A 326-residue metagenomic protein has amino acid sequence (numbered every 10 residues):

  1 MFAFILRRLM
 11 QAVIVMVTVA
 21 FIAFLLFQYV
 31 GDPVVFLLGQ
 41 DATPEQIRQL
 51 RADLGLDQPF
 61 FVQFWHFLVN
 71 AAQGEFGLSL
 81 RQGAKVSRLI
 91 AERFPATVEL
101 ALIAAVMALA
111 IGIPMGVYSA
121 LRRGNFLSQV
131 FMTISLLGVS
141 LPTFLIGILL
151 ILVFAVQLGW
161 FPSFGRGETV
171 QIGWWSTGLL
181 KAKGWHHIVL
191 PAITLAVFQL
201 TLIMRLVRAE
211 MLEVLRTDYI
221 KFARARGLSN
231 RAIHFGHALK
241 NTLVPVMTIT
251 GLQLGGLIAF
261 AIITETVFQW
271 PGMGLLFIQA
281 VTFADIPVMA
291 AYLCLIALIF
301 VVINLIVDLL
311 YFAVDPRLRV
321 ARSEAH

Functional and structural regions predicted by a protein language model:
F2-A3, M16, F94-L127, T143 (+2 more regions): Alpha-helical transmembrane segments of integral membrane proteins, especially multi-pass inner/plasma-membrane
L6-V15: N-terminal signal-anchor/signal peptide hydrophobic helix marking the start of the first transmembrane segment
V15-W65, L158-L180: Hydrophobic alpha-helical transmembrane segments of membrane transport/permease proteins and related membrane-embedded
I22-V30, Q58, H66-V69, I134-G165 (+2 more regions): Membrane-water interface segments at the C-terminal ends of transmembrane alpha-helices in multi-pass inner-membrane
A42-E75, I220, Q269-A280: Short hydrophobic, aromatic-rich alpha-helical segments embedded in or entering the lipid bilayer of multi-pass
A52-F60, G77-V86, E168-I188, V281-P287: Membrane-interfacial helix-loop-helix junctions in multi-pass membrane proteins
D57-I113, H326: An internal, D/E-rich "acidic patch" concept
